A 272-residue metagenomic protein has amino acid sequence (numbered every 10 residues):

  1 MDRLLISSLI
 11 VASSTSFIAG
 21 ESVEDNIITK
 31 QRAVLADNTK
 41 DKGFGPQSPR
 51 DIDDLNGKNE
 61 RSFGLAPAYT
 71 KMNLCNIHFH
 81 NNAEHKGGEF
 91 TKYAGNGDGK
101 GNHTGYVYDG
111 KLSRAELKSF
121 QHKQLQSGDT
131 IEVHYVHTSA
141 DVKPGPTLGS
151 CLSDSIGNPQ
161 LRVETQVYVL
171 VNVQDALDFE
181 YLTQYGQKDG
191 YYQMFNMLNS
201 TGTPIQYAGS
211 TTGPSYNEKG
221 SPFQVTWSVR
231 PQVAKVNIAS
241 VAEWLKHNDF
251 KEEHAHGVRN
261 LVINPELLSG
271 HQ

Functional and structural regions predicted by a protein language model:
M1-S16: Gram-negative bacterial Sec-dependent N-terminal signal peptides
F17-T39: Intrinsically disordered, low-structural-confidence terminal and linker regions
K30-A33, G43-D51: Propeptides and adjacent flexible N-terminal/non-core segments of secreted, proteolytically processed extracellular
P46-V142: Short N-terminal edge-element motif at the start of the domain
A68-Y69, N73, H78, I156-N158 (+2 more regions): Non-catalytic macromolecular-recognition regions in eukaryotic signaling proteins
M72-N76, G128-E132, Q160-V167, P222-Q224: Extracellular structured ligand-interaction cores
H137-P214: Short helix-loop boundary/capping segments
I205, T211-Q272: Long, compositionally biased interface segments
